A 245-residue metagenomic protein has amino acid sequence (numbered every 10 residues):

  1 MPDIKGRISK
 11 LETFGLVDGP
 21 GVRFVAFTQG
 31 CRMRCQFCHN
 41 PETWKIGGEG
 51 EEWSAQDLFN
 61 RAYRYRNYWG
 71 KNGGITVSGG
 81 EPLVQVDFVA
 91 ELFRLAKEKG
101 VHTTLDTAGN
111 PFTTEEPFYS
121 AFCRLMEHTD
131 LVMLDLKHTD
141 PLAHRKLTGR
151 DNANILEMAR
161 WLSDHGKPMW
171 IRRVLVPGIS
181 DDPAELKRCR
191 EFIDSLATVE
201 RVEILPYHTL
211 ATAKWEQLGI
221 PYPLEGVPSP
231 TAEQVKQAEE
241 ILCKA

Functional and structural regions predicted by a protein language model:
M1-D3, V199, E233, K244-A245: Iron-sulfur (Fe-S) cluster-binding modules
M1-T28, R32-E51, R64-K71: N-terminal [4Fe-4S]-dependent radical SAM core
E42-G48, R145-D151, G219-V227: Short glycine-enriched, charge-decorated loop/helix-capping segments at active-site entrances that position
F59, Y63-N67, K71-G74, L83-L210 (+1 more regions): Conserved AdoMet/S-adenosylmethionine-binding subsite of the radical SAM
A184, E191, K236-A245: C-terminal accessory regions of radical SAM enzymes
E216-I241: A structural motif corresponding to the C-terminal lobe/cap of the Radical SAM core domain
